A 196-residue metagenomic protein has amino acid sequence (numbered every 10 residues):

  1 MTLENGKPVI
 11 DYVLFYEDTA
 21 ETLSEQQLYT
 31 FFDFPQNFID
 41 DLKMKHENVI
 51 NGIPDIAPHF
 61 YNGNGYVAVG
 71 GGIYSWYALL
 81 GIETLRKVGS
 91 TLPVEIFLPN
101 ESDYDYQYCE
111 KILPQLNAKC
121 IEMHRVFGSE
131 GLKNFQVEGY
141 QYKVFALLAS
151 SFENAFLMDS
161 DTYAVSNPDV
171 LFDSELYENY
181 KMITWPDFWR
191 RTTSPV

Functional and structural regions predicted by a protein language model:
M1-V196: Glycosyltransferase catalytic domains, chiefly GT-A lineage
